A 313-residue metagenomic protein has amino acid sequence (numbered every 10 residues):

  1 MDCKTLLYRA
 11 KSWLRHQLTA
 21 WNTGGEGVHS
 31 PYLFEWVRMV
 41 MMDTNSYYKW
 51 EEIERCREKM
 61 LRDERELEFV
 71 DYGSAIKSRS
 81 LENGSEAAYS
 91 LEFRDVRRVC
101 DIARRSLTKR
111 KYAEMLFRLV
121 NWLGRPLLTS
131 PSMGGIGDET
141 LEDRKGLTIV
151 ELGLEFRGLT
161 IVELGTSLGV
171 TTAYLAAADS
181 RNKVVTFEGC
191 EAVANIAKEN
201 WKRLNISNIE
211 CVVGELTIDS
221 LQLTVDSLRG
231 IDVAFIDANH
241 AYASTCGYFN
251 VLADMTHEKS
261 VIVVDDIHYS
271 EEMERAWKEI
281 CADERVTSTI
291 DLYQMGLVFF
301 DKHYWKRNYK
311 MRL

Functional and structural regions predicted by a protein language model:
M1-T224, R229-F235, N239-V261, H268-L313: A short alpha-helical cap/connector motif
